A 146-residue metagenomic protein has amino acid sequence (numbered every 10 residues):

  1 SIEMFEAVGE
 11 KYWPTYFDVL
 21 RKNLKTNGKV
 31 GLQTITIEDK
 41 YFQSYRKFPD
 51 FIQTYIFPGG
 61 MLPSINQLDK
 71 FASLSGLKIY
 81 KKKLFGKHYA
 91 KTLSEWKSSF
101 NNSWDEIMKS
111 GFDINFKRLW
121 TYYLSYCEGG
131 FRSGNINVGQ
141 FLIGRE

Functional and structural regions predicted by a protein language model:
S1-Y12: A short SAM/SAH-binding and catalytic strip from SAM-dependent methyltransferases
E10-F17, L93: Conserved strand-to-helix beginnings and helix N-cap segments that scaffold or border functional pockets
P14-K29: A short glycine-rich, Lys/Arg-flanked "PGG" loop and its adjoining helix->strand segment in the class I
Q33: Alpha/beta-hydrolase-fold catalytic nucleophile elbow
T36-E146: Substrate-binding/catalytic lobe of Class I Rossmann-like enzymes that use SAM or dcSAM, i.e., the mid-to-C-terminal
